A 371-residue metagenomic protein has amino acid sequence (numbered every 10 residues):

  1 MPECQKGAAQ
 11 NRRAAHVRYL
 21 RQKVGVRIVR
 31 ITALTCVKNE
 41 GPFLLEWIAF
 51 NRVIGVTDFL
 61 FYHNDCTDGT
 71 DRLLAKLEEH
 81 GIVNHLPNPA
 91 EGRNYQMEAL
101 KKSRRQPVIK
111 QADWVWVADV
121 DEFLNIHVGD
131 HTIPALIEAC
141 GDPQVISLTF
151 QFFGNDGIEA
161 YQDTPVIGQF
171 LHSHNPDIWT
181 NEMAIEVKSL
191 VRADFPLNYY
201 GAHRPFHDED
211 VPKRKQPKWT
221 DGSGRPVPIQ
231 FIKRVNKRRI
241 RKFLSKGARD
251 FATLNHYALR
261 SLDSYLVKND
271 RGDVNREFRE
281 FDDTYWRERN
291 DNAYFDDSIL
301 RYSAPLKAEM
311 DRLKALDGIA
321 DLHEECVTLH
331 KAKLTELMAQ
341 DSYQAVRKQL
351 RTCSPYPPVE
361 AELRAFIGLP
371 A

Functional and structural regions predicted by a protein language model:
C4, N11-A49: N-proximal low-complexity "stem/linker" segments adjacent to membrane-targeting elements
T35, Y62-T70: Ser/Thr-glycine-rich phosphate-binding loops at phosphate-binding pockets of nucleotides, nucleotide cofactors
A49-D58: Short, acidic, metal-binding catalytic loop of nucleotide-sugar glycosyltransferases
T57, D113, Q144: Short acidic/polar active-site loop segments enriched in Thr and Asp
T57-D65, H85-P89: Short beta-strand/loop segment that forms part of the nucleotide-sugar
N64, D119-V120: Short acidic donor-binding/metal-coordinating loop in glycosyltransferase active sites
G69-V115, N125-V128: Active-site-proximal specificity loops/subdomain of glycosyltransferases
E98, I126-T352: Catalytic-site signature of metal-activated, phosphate-bearing donor transferases, centered on the GT-A/GT-A-like
